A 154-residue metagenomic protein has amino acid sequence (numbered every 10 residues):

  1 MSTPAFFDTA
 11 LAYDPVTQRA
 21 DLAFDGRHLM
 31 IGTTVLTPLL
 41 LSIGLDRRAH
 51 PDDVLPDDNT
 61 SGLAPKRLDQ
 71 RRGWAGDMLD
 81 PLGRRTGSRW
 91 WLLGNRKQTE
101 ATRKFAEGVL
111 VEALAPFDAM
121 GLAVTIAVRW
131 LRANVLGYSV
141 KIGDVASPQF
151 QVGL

Functional and structural regions predicted by a protein language model:
M1-E112, V124-L154: Immediate N-terminus of the mature polypeptide
A115-A123: Short secondary-structure junctions
